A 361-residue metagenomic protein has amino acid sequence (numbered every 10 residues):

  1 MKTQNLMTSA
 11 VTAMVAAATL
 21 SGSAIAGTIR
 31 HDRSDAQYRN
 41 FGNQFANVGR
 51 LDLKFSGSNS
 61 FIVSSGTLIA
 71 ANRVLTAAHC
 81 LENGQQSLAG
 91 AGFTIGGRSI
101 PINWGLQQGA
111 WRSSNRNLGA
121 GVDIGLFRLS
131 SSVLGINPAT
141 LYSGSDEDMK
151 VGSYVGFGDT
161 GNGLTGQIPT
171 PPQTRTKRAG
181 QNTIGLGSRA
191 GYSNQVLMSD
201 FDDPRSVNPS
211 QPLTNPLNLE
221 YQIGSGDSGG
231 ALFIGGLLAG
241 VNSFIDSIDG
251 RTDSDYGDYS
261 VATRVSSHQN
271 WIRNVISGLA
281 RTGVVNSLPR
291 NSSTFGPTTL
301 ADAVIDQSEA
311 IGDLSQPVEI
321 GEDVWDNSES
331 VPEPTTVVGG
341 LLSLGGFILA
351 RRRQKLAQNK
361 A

Functional and structural regions predicted by a protein language model:
K2-A10: Bacterial N-terminal signal peptides that target proteins for export
V11-T19: Bacterial N-terminal signal peptides
G22-A26: Sec/Tat signal peptide C-region and signal peptidase I cleavage site
G27-R50, I62-E82, L88-G90, Q173-A190 (+1 more regions): C-terminal subregion of chymotrypsin/trypsin-like serine protease catalytic domains
A70-A71, L75-R112, G119, E147 (+3 more regions): Catalytic-histidine neighborhood of serine endopeptidases, predominantly the chymotrypsin-like S1/PA family
G121-I124, S130-E220: Chymotrypsin/trypsin-fold serine protease catalytic domain
E333-R351: A short, hydrophobic C-terminal helix/tail in secreted or cell-surface proteins
I348-A361: C-terminal membrane-anchoring or membrane-association module
